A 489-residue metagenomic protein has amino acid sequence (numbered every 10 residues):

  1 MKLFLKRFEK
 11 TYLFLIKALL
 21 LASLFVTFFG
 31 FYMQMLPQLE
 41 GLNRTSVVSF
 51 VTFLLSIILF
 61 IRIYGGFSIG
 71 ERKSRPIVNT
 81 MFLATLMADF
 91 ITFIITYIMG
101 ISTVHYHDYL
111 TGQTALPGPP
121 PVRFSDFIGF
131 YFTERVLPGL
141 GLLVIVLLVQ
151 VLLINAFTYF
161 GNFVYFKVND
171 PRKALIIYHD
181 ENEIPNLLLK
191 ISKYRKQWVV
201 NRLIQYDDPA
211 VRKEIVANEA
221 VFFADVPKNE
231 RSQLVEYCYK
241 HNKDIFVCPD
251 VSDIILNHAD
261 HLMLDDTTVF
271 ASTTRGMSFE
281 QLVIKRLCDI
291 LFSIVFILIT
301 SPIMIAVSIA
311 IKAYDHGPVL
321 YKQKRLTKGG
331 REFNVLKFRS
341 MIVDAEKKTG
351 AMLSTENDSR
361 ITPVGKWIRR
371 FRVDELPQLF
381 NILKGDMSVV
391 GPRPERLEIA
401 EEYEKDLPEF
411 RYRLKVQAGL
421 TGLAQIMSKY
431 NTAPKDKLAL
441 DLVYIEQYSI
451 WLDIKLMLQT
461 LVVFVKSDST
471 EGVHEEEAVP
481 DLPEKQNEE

Functional and structural regions predicted by a protein language model:
M1-L24, Y97, L116, Y159-S301 (+1 more regions): N-terminal hydrophobic signal-anchor/signal peptide
M1-V164: Signature of alpha-helical transmembrane segments in polytopic membrane proteins
L3, R7, G66-S74, F132 (+6 more regions): Juxtamembrane loop-helix boundary motifs flanking transmembrane segments in multi-pass membrane proteins
T85, P171-L187, P318-M341, P363: Membrane-cytosol interface motif
S252, Y321-R360, T421-A439: Short, glycine-rich, amphipathic interfacial segments at transmembrane boundaries or analogous
Q281-D344, N381, L456-E489: A hydrophobic, helix-centered structural microdomain
S354-Q417, L456-F464: A short, structured surface patch at a secondary-structure boundary
E409-E489: C-terminal terminal-structure detector
